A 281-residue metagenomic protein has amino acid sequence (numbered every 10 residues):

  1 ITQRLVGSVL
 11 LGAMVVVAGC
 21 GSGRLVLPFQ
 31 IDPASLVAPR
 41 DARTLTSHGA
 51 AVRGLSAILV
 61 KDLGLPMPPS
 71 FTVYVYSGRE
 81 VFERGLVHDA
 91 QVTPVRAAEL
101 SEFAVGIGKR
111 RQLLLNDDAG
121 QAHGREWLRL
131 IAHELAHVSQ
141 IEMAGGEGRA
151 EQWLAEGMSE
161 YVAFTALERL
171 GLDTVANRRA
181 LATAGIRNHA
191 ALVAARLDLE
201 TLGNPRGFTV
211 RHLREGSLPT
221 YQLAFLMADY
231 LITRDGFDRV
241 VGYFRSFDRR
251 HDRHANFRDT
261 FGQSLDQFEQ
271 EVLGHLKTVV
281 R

Functional and structural regions predicted by a protein language model:
I1-V9: Bacterial N-terminal signal peptides that target proteins for export
R4, V75-S77, E83, A255 (+2 more regions): Compositionally biased, intrinsically disordered low-complexity regions enriched in proline and serine
G7, Q121-R125, S217, A224: Generic hydrophobic alpha-helical membrane-segment signal
G12-V15: Hydrophobic alpha-helical membrane segments, chiefly transmembrane helices and signal peptide h-regions, characterized
V17-G19: C-terminal motif of bacterial Sec signal peptides marking the signal peptidase cleavage site
G21-G23: Bacterial signal peptide processing site
L25-E151, R253: Juxtacatalytic substrate-recognition/specificity segment
V105, G146-R281: Acidic/His/Gly-enriched intrinsically disordered linker/tail segments that often contain short helix/coil "MoRF-like"
